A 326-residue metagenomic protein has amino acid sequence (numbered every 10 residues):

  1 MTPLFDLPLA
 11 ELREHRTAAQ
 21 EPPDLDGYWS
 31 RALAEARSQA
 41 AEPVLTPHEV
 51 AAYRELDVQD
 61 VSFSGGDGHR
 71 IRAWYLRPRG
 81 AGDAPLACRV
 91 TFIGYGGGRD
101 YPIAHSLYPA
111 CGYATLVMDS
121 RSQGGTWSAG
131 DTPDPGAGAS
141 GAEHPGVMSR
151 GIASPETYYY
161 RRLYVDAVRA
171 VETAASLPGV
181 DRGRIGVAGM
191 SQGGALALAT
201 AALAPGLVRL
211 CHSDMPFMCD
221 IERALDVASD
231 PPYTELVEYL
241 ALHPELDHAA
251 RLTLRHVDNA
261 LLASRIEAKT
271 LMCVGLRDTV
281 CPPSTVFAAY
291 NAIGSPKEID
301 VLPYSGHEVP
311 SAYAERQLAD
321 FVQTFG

Functional and structural regions predicted by a protein language model:
M1-L56: N-terminal targeting or regulatory segments adjacent to alpha/beta-hydrolase or S9 domains
A73, R77, D83-Y95, T115: Short beta-strand element of the alpha/beta-hydrolase
H105-L107, Y113-V165: Cap/lid segment of the alpha/beta-hydrolase catalytic domain
G146-M190: Gly/Ser-rich "nucleophile elbow"/oxyanion-hole loop immediately N-terminal to the catalytic nucleophile in hydrolases
L198-L246, V301: Hydrolase active-site cap/lid region
R265-I266, M272-V274, D278: Short beta-strand/loop motif that positions the catalytic acidic residue of the alpha/beta-hydrolase fold
L276-C281, E308: Acidic catalytic loop of the alpha/beta-hydrolase fold
P296, V301-L318: Histidine-bearing beta->alpha loop at or near hydrolase active sites
